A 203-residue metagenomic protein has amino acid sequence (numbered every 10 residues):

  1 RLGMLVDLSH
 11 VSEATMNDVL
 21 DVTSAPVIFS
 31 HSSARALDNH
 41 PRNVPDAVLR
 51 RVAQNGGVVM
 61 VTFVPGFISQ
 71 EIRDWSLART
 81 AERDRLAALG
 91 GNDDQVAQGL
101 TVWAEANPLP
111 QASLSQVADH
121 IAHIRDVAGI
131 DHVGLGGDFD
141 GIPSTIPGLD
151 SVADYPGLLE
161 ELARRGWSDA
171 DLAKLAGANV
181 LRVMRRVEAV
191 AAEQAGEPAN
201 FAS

Functional and structural regions predicted by a protein language model:
R1-I28, P41-G57, Q116-D131: Histidine/acidic residue-rich metal-binding segments in metalloenzymes
V6-L8, H31, V59, D138 (+2 more regions): Conserved, mostly hydrophobic/aromatic
V11-D18, A34-L37, G66-S69, G141-P143: Active-site environment of divalent metal-dependent phosphoester hydrolases
M16-S30, S69, W75-A81: Surface-exposed loop and adjacent secondary-structure segments within mature catalytic domains
P45-G99: Aromatic-lined glycan-binding groove of carbohydrate-active enzymes
V61-G66, V127-V152: Short acidic/histidine-rich active-site segments
V96-S115, D119-A122, D169-M184: C-terminal helical cap
D150-S203: Mid-to-C-terminal alpha-helical segments outside catalytic/metal-binding sites
